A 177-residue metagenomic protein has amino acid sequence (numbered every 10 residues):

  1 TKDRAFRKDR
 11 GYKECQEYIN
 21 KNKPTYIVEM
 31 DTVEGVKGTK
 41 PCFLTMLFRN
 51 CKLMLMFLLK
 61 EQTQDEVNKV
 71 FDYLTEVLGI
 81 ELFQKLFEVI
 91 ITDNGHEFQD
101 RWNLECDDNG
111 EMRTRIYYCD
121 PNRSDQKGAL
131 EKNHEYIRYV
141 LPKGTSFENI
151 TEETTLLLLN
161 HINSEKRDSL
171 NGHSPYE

Functional and structural regions predicted by a protein language model:
T1-F43: Mobile-element integrase/transposase regions, centering on the N-terminal DNA-binding/Zn-coordinating module
D31, K52, F71, I90-D93 (+3 more regions): Mobile genetic element proteins and their domesticated derivatives, centered on retroelements and DNA transposons
V36-T39, M56-E81: Active-site beta-loop-alpha junctions of metal-dependent nucleic acid enzymes, especially the RNase H-like/DDE
M46-R49: Extended hydrophobic
C51-L55, E81-E88, L141: Short, surface-exposed connector motifs at secondary-structure boundaries
F83-D100, D120-N122: Acidic/histidine-rich, metal-coordinating catalytic segments
G95, C106-D107, E111-E177: Charged alpha-helix within mobile-element recombinases
W102-L104: Short amphipathic alpha-helical segments
